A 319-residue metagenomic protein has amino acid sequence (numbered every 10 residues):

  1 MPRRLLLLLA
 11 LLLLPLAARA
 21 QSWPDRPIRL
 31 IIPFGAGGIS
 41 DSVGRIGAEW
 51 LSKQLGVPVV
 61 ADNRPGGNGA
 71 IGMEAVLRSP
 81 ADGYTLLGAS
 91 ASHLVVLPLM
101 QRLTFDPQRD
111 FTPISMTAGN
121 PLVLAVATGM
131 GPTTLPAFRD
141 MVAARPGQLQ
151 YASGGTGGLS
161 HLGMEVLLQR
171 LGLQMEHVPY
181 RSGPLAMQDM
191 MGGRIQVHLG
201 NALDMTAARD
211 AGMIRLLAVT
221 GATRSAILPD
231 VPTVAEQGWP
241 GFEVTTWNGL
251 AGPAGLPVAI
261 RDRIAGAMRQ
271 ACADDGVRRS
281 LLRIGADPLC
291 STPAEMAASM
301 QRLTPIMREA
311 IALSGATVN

Functional and structural regions predicted by a protein language model:
M1-L12: N-terminal export leaders
P15-A17: N-terminal signal peptide c-region/cleavage motif recognized by signal peptidases
A20-D110, Q148, T156, G172-L199 (+2 more regions): N-terminal (or domain-start) structured segment
D25-P27, Q169-L173, V258-N319: An extracytoplasmic/periplasmic, membrane-proximal ligand-sensing/linker region
R78-Y84, L99-L185, V234, W247-S280: Hinge/capping helix and adjacent helix->loop/strand transition within the periplasmic-binding protein
S92-R102, L168-R170, V197-V231: A ligand-binding cleft/hinge motif common to bilobed small-molecule-binding domains
